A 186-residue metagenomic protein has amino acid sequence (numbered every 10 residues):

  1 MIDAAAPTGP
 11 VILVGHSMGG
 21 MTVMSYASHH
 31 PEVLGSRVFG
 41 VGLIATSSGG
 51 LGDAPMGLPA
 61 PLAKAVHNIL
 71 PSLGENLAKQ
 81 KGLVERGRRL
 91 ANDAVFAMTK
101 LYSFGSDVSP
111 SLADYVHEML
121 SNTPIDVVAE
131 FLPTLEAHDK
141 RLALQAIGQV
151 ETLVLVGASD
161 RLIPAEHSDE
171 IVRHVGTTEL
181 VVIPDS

Functional and structural regions predicted by a protein language model:
M1-V11: Conserved acidic catalytic loop of the alpha/beta-hydrolase fold
V11, G15-M21, G157: Conserved alpha/beta-hydrolase "nucleophile elbow" surrounding the catalytic nucleophile
G20-V33: Short glycine-enriched nucleophile-adjacent loop and the immediately C-terminal alpha-helix near the catalytic center
E32-L83: Flexible "cap/lid" loop of the alpha/beta hydrolase fold
L77-A146: Conserved alpha/beta-hydrolase catalytic His-Asp/Glu region
I147-G148, V154-V156, D160: Short beta-strand/loop motif that positions the catalytic acidic residue of the alpha/beta-hydrolase fold
R161-H167: Conserved alpha/beta-hydrolase "acid-adjacent" motif
V181-S186: Short glycine-rich catalytic loops that host catalytic nucleophiles or stabilize transition states across multiple
